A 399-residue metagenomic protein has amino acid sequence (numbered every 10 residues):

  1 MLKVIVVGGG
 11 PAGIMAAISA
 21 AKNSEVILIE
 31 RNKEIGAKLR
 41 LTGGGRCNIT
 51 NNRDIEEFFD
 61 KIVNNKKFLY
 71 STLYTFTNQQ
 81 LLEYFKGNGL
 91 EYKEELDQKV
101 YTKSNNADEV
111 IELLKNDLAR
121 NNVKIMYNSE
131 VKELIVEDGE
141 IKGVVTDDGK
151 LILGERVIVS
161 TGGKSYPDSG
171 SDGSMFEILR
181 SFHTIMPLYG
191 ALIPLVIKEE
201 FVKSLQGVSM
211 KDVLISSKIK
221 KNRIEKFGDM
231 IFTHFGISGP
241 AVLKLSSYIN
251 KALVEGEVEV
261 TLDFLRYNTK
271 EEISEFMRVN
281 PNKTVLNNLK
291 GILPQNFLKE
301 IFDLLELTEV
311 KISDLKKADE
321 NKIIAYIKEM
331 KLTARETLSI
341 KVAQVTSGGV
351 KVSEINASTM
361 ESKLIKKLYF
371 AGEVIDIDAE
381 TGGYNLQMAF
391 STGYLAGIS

Functional and structural regions predicted by a protein language model:
L2-L28, A396-S399: N-terminal Rossmann-like FAD-binding beta1-loop-alpha1 element of flavoenzymes
I5-V7, I29, V131, V144 (+5 more regions): Short hydrophobic core segments
A21-G44: Glycine-rich FAD pyrophosphate-binding loop
K33-I35, R40-L41, I49, I55-E56 (+3 more regions): An anion/pyrophosphate-binding glycine-rich loop and adjacent beta-alpha core in soluble alpha-beta enzymes
R46-E94: Glycine-rich active-site loop/strand segments that organize a redox cofactor
T75-R156, L298: Feature captures the FAD/FMN-dependent oxidoreductase FAD-binding
Y127, E133, E300-D378: A glycine-rich dinucleotide-binding beta-alpha-beta segment and adjacent secondary-structure elements that constitute
S165-I178, D376-S399: A conserved FAD-binding loop/helix module that cradles the flavin
